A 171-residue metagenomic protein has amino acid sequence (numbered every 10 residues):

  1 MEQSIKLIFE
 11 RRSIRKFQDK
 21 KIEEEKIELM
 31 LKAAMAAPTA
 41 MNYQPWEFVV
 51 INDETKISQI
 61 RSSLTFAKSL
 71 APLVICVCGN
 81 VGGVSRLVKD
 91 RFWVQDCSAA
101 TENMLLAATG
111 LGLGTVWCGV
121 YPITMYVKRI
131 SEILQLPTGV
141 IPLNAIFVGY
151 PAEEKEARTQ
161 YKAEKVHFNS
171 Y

Functional and structural regions predicted by a protein language model:
M1-Y171: Acidic, surface-exposed loops and disordered segments
